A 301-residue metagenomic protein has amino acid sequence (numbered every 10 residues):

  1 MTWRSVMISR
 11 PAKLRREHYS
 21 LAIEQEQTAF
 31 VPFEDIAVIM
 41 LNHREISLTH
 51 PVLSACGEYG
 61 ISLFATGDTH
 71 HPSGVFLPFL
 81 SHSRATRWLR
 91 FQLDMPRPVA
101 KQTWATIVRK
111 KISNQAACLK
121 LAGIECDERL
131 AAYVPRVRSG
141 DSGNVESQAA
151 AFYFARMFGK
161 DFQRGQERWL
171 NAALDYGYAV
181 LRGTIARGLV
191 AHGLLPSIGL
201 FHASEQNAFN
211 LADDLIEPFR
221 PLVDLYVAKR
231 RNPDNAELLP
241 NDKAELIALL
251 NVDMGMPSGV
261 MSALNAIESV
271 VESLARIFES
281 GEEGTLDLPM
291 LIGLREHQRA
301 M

Functional and structural regions predicted by a protein language model:
M1-E45: Non-cleavable N-terminal signal-anchor transmembrane helices
T2-V6, P11-A12, E26, E58 (+1 more regions): Active-site helix-to-loop segments that bind/position phosphate- or nucleotide-bearing substrates and donors across
F33-A85: Glycine/small-residue-rich interface belts in oligomeric ring/scaffold proteins and their assembly partners
